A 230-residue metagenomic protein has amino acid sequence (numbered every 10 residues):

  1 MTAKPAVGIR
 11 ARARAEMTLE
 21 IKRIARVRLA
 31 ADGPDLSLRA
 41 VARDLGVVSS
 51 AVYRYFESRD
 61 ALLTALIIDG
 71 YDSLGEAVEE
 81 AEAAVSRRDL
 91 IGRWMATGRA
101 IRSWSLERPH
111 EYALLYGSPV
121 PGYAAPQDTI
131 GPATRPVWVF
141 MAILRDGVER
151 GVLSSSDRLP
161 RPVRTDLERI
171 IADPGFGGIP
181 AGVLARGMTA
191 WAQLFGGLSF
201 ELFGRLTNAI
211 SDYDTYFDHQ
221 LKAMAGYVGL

Functional and structural regions predicted by a protein language model:
M1-D35, A40, E57-T64, D69 (+1 more regions): Basic, helix-initiating cap at the start of DNA-binding domains
E16, E20-V27, A61-A81, A96-S103 (+3 more regions): Alpha-helical structural segments
R39-D44, V52: Append "Primarily bacterial transcriptional regulators
G70-W94, Y112-Y116, Y123-G131, F140: Amphipathic alpha-helical linker/stalk segments
M95-Y116, I130-V152: Helical hydrophobic small-molecule/effector-binding pocket
W138-L230: C-terminal peripheral helix-coil segments that are non-catalytic and often amphipathic
